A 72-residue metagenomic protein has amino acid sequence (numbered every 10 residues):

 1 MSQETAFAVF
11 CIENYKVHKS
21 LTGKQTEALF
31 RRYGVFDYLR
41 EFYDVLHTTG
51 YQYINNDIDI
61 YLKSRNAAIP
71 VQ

Functional and structural regions predicted by a protein language model:
M1-Q72: C-terminal alpha-helical interaction appendages
